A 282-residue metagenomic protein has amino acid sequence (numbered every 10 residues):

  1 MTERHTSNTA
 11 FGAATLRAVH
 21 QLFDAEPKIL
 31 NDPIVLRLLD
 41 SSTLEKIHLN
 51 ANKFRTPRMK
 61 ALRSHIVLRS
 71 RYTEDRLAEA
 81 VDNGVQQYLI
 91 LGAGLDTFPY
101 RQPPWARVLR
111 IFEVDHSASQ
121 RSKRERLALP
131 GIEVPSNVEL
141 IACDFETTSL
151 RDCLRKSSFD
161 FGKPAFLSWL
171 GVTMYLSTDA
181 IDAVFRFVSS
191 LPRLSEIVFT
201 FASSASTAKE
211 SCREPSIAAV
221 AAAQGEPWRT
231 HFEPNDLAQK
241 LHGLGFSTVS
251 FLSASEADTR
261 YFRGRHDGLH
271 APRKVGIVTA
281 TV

Functional and structural regions predicted by a protein language model:
M1-L89, A93-I141, F161: Rossmann-like AdoMet
T73, F98-Y100, A118, S122 (+3 more regions): Class I (Rossmann-like) S-adenosyl-L-methionine-dependent methyltransferase catalytic domain, capturing the SAM-binding
I132-E133, F159-P164, S190-L194: Secondary-structure boundary elements
V138-L140, S149-R151, Y175-R193: A short, conserved alpha-helix within the catalytic core of class I
L150-F161: Short amphipathic alpha-helix with an adjacent loop that forms part of the alpha/beta core around
F159-A180: A short SAM/SAH-binding and catalytic strip from SAM-dependent methyltransferases
F166-S168, F185-S206: Conserved beta-strand signature within the Rossmann-like core of class I S-adenosyl-L-methionine
